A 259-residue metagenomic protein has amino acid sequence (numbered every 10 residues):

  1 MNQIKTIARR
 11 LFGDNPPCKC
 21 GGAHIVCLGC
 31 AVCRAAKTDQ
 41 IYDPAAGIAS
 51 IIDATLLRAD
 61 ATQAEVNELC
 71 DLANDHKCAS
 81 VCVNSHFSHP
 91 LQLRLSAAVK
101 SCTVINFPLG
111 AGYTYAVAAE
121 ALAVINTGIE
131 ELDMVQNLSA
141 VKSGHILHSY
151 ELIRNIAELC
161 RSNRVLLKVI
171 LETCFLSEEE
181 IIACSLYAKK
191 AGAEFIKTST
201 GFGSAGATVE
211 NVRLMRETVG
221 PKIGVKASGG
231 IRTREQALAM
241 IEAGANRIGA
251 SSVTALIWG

Functional and structural regions predicted by a protein language model:
M1-I52: Charged, compositionally biased N-terminal leader segments and the immediate start of the first structured element
A35-H76, S80, H86-V225, T233-G259: Alpha/beta enzyme core
S228: Short hydrophobic "strand-cap" motifs at the C-terminus of beta-strands
